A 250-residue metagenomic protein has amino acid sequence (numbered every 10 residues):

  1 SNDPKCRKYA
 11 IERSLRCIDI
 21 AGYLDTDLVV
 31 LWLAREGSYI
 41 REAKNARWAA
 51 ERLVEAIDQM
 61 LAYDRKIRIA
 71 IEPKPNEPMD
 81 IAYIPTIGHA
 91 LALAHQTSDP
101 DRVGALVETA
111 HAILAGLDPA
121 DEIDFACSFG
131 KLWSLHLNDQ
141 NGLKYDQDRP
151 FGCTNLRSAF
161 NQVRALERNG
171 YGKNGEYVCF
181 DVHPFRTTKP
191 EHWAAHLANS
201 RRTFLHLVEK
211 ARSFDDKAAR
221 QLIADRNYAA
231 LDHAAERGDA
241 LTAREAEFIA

Functional and structural regions predicted by a protein language model:
S1-G104, D232: Active-site acidic/histidine proton-transfer and metal-coordination neighborhood in alpha/beta enzyme cores
D19, E55-Q59, R65, I84-A250: Histidine-acidic metal/acid-base catalytic patches
